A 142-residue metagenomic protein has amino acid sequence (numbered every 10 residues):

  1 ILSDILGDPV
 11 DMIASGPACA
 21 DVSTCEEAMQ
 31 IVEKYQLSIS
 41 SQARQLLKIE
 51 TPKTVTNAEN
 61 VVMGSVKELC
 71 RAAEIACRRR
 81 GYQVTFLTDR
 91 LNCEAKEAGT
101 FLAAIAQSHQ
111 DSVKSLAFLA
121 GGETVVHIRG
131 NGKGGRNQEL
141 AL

Functional and structural regions predicted by a protein language model:
I1-M29, E33-I39, D111-G121, V126-L142: Active-site histidine-anchored catalytic micro-motif
A14, A20-F101, S108: Accessory alpha-helical/coil subdomains and C-terminal extensions that flank or cap enzyme catalytic cores
G99-A103, A141-L142: Short, hydrophobic/amphipathic alpha-helical packing segments that form internal helix faces or helix-helix interfaces
